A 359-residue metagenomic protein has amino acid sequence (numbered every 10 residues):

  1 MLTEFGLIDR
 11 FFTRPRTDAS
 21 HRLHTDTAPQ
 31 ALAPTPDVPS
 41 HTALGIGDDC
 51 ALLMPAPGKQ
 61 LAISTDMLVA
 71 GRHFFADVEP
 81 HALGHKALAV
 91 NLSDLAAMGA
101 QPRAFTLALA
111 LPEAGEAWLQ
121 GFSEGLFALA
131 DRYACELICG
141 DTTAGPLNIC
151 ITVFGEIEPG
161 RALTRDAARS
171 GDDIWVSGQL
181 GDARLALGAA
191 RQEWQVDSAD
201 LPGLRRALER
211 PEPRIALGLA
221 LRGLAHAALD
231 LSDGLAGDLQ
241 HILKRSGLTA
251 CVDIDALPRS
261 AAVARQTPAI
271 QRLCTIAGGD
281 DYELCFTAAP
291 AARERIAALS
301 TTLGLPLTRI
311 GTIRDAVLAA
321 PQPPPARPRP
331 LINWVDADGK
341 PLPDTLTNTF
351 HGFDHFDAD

Functional and structural regions predicted by a protein language model:
M1-P34, K59, E79, P112-E136 (+4 more regions): Glycine-/charge-enriched secondary-structure boundary and capping motifs
D37, D48-D49, E136-I138, P159-L163 (+3 more regions): Glycine-rich, charged/polar anion/phosphate-binding loops that engage phosphate groups from diverse ligands
D49, D172, D281-L284: Short, surface-exposed beta-edge/turn micro-motifs
L52: Phosphate-centric recognition/catalysis
P55, L61, L68, Q101-R191 (+1 more regions): Glycine-rich anion-binding loops of enzyme active sites
A56, L61, T65-M98: Active-site cofactor/substrate anionic-group-binding motifs, chiefly glycine- and Lys/Arg-rich phosphate-binding loops
T152-L163, A199-A220: Active-site glycine-rich loop that binds ribose-phosphate moieties when present
